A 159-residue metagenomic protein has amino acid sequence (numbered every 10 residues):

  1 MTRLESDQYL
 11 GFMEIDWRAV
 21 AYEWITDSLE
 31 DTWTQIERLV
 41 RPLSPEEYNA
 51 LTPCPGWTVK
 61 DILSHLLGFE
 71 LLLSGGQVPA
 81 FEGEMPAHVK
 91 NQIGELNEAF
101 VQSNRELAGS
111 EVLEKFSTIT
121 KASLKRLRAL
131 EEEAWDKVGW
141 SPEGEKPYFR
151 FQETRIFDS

Functional and structural regions predicted by a protein language model:
T2-Q8, E14, T34, Y48-N91 (+1 more regions): Short, contiguous alpha-helical
T2-W24, L72-R126, E133-V138: Short, helix-capping/interhelical loops that line the mouth of catalytic, cofactor-, or ligand-binding pockets
L10-G11, E23-Y48: Short, Lys/Arg-rich amphipathic segments at extreme N-termini
V20-E23, D27, P53, K60 (+2 more regions): Short, solvent-exposed segments of well-ordered alpha helices
L29, V112-F116, E153-I156: Hydrophobic packing residues in well-ordered alpha-helices of helical domains and bundles
T32-L39, F69, I119-A122, R126: Amphipathic, well-ordered alpha-helical segments in soluble domains
R41-Y48, R128-D136: Surface-exposed helix-capping loop/turn segments at secondary-structure junctions
